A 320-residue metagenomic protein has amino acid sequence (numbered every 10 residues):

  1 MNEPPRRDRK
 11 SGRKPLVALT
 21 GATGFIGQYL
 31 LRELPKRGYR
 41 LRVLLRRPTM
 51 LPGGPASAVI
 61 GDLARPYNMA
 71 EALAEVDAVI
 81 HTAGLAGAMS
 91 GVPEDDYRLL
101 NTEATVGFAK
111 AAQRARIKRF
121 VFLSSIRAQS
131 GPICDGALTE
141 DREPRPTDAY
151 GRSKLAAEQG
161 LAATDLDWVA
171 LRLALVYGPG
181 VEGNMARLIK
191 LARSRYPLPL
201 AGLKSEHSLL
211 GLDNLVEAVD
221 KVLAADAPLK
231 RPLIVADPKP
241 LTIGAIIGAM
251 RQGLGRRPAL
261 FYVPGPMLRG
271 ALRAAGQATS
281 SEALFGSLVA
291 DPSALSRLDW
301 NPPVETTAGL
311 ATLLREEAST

Functional and structural regions predicted by a protein language model:
N2, L16, V304-T320: Amphipathic terminal alpha-helices
V17-R37: N-terminal Rossmann NAD(P)H-binding glycine-rich loop of SDR-like oxidoreductase domains
I60-E103, G107, A111, A128-Q129: NAD(P)H-binding glycine-rich loop region in Rossmannoid oxidoreductase-like domains and their noncatalytic homologs
V106-A149: Conserved Rossmann-fold NAD(P)-dependent oxidoreductase catalytic core, especially the SDR/UDP-sugar
R145-V169: Active-site Tyr-X1-5-Lys
R152, V181-R187, A201-A224, K230-I234: Substrate-positioning beta->alpha
L212, G248, A271-A308, T312: Conserved C-terminal active-site "lid" loop/helix of NAD(P)H-dependent oxidoreductases that clamps the redox cofactor
K221-T279, A311-T320: Mid/C-terminal beta-alpha module of Rossmann-like enzyme folds, strongest in SDR-family dehydrogenases/epimerases
